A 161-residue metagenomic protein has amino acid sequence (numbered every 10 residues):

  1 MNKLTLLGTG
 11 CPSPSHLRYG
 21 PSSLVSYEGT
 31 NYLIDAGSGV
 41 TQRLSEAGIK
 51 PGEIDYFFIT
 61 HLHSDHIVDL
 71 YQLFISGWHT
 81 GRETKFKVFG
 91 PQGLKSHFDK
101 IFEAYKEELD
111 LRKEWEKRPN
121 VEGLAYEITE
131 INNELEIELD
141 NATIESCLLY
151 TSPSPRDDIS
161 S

Functional and structural regions predicted by a protein language model:
M1-T30, T129-L148: Zn-dependent metallo-beta-lactamase
N2, I54-D55, T84-K87, R118-Y126: Residue-level recognition of the N-termini of beta-strands and the immediately preceding loop/turn
S15, L24, G48-K50, W78-T80 (+2 more regions): Short secondary-structure boundary/capping segments
T30-Y32, Y56: Structural motif
D35, D65, D157: Acidic active-site catalytic centers that drive phospho-/nucleotidyl reactions and related ester hydrolyses
S38-F89: Active-site metal-binding motif and surrounding structural segment of the metallo-beta-lactamase
Q92-L149: Metallo-beta-lactamase
Y150-S161: Single conserved hydrophobic/aromatic residue that forms the stacking wall/gate of nucleotide- or nucleobase-binding
